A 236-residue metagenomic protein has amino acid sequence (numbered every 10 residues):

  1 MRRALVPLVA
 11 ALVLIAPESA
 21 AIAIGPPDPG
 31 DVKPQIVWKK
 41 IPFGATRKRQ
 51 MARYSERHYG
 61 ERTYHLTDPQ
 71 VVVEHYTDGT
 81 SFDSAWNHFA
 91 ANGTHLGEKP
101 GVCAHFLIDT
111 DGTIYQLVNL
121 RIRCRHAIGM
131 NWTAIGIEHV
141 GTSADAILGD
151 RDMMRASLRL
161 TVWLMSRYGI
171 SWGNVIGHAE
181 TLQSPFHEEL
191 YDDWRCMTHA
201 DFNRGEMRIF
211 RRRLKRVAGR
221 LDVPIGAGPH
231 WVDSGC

Functional and structural regions predicted by a protein language model:
M1-V6: Bacterial N-terminal signal peptides that target proteins for export
P7-A16: Bacterial N-terminal signal peptides
A20-I128, G235: N-terminal catalytic cores of peptidoglycan-degrading enzymes
I24-R47, S143-C236: Basic/polar, cationic surfaces and motifs that engage anionic cell-wall and phosphate/carboxylate ligands
T67, K99, M130, A146-M154: Solvent-exposed, acidic/flexible segments
V73, H105, G136-E138, I176: Soluble periplasmic/extracytoplasmic beta-strand elements of cell-envelope proteins
R121, G136-G149: Substrate-binding clefts and substrate-entry loops adjacent to catalytic sites of polymer-processing enzymes acting on
G129-G136, E206: A structural motif
